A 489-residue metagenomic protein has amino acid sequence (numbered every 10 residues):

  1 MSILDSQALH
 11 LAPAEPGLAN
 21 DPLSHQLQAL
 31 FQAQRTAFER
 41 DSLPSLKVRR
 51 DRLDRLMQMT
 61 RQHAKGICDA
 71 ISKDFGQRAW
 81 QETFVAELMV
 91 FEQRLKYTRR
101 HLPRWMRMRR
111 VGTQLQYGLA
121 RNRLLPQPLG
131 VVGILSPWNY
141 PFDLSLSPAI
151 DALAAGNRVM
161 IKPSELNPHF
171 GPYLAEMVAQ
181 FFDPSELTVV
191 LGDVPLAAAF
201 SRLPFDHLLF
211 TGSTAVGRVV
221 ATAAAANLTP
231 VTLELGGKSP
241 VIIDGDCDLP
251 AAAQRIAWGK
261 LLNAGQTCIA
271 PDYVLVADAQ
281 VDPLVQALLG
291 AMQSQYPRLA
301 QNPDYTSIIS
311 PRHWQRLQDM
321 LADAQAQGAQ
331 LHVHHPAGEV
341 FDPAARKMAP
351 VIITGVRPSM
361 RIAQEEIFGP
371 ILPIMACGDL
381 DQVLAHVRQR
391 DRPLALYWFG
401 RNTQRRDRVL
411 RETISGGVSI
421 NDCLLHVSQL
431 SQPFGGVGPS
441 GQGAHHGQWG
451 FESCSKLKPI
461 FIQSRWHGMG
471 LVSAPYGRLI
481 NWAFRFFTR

Functional and structural regions predicted by a protein language model:
S2, T36, S45, I242 (+2 more regions): Conserved C-terminal structural/oligomerization subdomain of aldehyde/semialdehyde dehydrogenase
S2-R123: N-terminal Rossmann-like NAD(P)+-binding subdomain of aldehyde/semialdehyde dehydrogenases
P13, D21, A215-R357, D381 (+3 more regions): ALDH superfamily catalytic-core signature
L27, L46, A64, L249 (+4 more regions): Residues at or immediately preceding the N-termini of alpha-helices
S42, M57-T60, A64, R99-M106 (+12 more regions): Structural signal for hydrophobic packing residues in well-ordered secondary-structure cores of soluble enzyme domains
R49, L95, G156, L187 (+7 more regions): Residue-level signal for inorganic ion chemistry
L56, E186, D206-L208, P393-L396: Short active-site oxyanion
L115-A251, C377: Rossmann-like NAD(P) dinucleotide-binding subdomain of oxidoreductase/dehydrogenase enzymes
